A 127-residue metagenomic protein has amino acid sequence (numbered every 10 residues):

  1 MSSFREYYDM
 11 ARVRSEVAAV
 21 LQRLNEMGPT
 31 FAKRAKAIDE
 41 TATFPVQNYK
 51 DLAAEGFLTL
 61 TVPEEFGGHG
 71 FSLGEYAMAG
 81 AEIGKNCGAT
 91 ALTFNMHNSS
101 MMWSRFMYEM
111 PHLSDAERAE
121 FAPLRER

Functional and structural regions predicted by a protein language model:
M1-E16: Intrinsic disorder at enzyme termini
S2-S3, N25, P45-N48: N-terminal flexible segment immediately upstream of the FAD-binding catalytic core in FAD-dependent oxidoreductases
V13-G28: Onset of an N-terminal alpha helix
A18-L21, A42, V46, L73: Conserved structured core elements
M27-A35: N-terminal capping segment at the start of a domain
V46, K50-A53, T59-R127: Glycine-rich flavin
